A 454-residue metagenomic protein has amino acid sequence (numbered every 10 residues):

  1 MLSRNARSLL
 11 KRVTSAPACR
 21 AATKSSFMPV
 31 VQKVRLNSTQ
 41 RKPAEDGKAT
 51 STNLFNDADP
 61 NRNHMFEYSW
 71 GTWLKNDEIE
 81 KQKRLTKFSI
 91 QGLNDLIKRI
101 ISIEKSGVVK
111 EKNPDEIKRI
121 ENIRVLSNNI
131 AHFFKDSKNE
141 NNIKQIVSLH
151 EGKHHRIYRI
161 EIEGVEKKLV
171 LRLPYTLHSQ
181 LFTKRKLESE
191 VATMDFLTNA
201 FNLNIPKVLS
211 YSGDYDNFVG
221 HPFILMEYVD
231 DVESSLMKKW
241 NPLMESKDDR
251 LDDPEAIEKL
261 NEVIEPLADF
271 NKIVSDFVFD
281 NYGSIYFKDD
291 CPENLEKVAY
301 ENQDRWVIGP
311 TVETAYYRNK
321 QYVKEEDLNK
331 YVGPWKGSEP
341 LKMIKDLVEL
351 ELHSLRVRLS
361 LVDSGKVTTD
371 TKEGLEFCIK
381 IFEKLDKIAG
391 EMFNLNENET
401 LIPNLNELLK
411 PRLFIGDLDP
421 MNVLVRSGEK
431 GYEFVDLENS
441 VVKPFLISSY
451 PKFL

Functional and structural regions predicted by a protein language model:
M1-E45: N-terminal mitochondrial targeting presequence
V13-A21, V34, S38, T72 (+7 more regions): Short, flexible helical or helix-coil boundary motifs
K42-N139: Juxta-kinase regulatory segment immediately upstream of eukaryotic protein kinase catalytic domains
P43-N53, P60-W73, D77, K342 (+4 more regions): Helix-rich C-terminal or lid/interface subdomains of diverse kinases
S102-R119, E233-M244, D289-L295, K452-L454: Internal, charge-rich low-complexity segments
I143-E376, K387-T400, K410-L413, E429-K430: ATP-binding pocket architecture of kinase catalytic cores
N294-P310, R412, D419-L454: Catalytic activation segment of kinase domains across protein kinase-like and atypical kinase folds
N404-L408: Flexible coil/loop and intrinsically disordered linker positions at secondary-structure junctions
